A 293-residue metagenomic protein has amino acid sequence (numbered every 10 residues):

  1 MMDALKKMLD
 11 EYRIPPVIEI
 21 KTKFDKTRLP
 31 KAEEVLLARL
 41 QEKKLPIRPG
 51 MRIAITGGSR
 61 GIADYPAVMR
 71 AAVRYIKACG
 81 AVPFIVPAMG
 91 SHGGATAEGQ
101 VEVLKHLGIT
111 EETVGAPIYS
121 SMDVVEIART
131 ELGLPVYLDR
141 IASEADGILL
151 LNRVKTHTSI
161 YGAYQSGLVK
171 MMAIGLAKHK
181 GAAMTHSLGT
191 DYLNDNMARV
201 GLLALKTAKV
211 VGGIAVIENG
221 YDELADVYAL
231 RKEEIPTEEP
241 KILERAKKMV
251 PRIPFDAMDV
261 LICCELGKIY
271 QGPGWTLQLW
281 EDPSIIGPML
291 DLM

Functional and structural regions predicted by a protein language model:
M1-V35: N-terminal amphipathic/basic leader segments beginning at the initiator methionine
R39-A54, K77-C79, P254-F255: Glycine-rich phosphate/diphosphate-binding loops that line cofactor/substrate pockets in enzymes
P46-G50, T207, V211-I214, M249-L261: Flexible, glycine/charged-enriched surface loops at secondary-structure junctions
R52-A63, F84-S91: Short glycine-rich or small-residue beta-strand-to-loop segments that form or flank ligand, phosphate, metal/Fe-S
I62, L176-M184, E218-M293: Conserved mixed alpha/beta catalytic, RNA-binding, or beta-rich assembly cores of soluble enzyme, regulatory
A63-V82: Histidine-anchored nucleotide/phosphate-binding helix
G99-A163: An acidic, phosphate/nucleotide-engaging active-site surface
L134-L224, A229-E234: Divalent-metal (Mg2+/Mn2+/Ca2+)-assisted nucleotide/phosphate chemistry catalytic cores
